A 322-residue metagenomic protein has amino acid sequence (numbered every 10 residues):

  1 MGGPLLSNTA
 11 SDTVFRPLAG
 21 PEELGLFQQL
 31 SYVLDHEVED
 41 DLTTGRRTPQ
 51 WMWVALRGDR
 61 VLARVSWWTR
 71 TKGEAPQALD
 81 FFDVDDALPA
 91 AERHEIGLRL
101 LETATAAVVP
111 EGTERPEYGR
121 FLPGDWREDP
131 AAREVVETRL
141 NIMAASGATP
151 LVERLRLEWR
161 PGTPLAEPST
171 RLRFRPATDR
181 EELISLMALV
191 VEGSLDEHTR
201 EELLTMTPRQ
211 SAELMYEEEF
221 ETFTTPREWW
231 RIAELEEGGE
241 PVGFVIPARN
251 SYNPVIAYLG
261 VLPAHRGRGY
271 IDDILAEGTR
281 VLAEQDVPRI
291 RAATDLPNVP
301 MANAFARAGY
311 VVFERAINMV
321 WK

Functional and structural regions predicted by a protein language model:
M1-D41, P168-Q210: Short amphipathic alpha-helix that is part of the acyltransferase structural core
M1-L6, R93-T178, M319: Acyl-donor-binding surface of acyltransferase catalytic domains
L34-M52, V65-E74, L195-P254, L259: A conserved beta-strand-loop-helix scaffold within acyl/acetyltransferase catalytic domains
D41-D125, V242-P254, L262: Conserved donor-binding loop and adjoining core beta-sheet/short helix segment in diverse acyl/aminoacyl transferases
A63, V152-E153, G243, E314: A structural microfeature
A90-V109, V261, G267-E284, V299-R307: Conserved acetyl-CoA-binding loop-helix of GNAT-fold acetyltransferases
R139, M143, F305-A306, Y310: Conserved active-site tyrosine of GNAT-family acetyltransferases
